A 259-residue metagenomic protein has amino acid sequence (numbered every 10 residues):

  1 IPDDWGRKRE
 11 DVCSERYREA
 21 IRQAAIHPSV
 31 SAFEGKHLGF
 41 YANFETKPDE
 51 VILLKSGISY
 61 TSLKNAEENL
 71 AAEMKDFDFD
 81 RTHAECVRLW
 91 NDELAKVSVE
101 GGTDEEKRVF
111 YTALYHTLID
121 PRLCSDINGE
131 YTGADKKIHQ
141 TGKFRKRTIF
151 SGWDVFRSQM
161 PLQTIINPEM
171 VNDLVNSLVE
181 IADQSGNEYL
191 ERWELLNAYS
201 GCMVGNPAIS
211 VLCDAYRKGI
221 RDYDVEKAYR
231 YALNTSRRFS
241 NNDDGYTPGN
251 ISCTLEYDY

Functional and structural regions predicted by a protein language model:
I1-R147, E180, N187-E188, E226 (+1 more regions): Acidic/polar, glycine-enriched structural segments that form the non-catalytic walls/loops of the carbohydrate-binding
T148-Y259: Aromatic-rich carbohydrate-recognition surfaces in CAZymes
